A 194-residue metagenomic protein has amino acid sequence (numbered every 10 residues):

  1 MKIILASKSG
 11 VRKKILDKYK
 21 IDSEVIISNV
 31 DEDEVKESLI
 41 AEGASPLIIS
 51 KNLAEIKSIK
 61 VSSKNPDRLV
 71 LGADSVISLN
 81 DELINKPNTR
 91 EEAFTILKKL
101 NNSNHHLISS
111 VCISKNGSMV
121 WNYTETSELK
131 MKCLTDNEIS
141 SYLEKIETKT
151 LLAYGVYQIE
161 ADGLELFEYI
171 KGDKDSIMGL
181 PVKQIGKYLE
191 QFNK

Functional and structural regions predicted by a protein language model:
M1-L69, E82-L83, L134-N137, S141-E144 (+2 more regions): N-terminal polybasic phosphate/anion-binding patch
K2, R68-L69, H105-H106, S110 (+1 more regions): Structural motif
D22-D33, C112-S118, T150-L164: Mobile beta-alpha loop/short-helix "lid" or hinge segments that flank ligand
G72: Generic enzyme active-site microenvironment
S75-H105, M131-C133: Active-site-adjacent loop/tail segments of enzyme domains
S78, C112-K115, Y169: Short beta-strand-to-turn element immediately C-terminal to the catalytic PLP-Schiff-base lysine in fold type I
S110-V111, S118-W121, T126: Anionic-ligand binding region
N122-K194: Active-site oxyanion/phosphate-handling segment shared across diverse enzymes
